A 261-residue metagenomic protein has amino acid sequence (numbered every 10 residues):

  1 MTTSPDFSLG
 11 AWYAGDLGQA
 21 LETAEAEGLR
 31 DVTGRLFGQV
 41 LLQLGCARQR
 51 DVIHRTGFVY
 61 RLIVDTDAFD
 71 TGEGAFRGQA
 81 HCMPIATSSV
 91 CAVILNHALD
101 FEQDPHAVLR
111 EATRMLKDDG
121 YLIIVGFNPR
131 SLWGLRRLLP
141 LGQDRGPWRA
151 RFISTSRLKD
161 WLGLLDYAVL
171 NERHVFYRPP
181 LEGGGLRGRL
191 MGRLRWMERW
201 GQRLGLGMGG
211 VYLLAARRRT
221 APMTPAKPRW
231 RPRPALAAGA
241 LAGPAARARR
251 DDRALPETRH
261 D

Functional and structural regions predicted by a protein language model:
M1-G34: Class I SAM-dependent methyltransferase Rossmann-like catalytic core, especially the SAM/SAH-binding loop
V32-M83: Class I SAM-dependent methyltransferase SAM/SAH-binding core
H81-V93: A short acidic, Gly/Pro-enriched loop at the edge of an enzyme's catalytic core that lines a small-molecule cofactor
H106-Y121: A short glycine-rich, Lys/Arg-flanked "PGG" loop and its adjoining helix->strand segment in the class I
Y121-R149: Conserved class I S-adenosyl-L-methionine
R149-E172: Short alpha-helix
V169-W196, G207-M208: Conserved catalytic loop of SAM-dependent methyltransferase domains
W196-D261: C-terminal lobe and adjacent flexible extensions of AdoMet/dcAdoMet transferase-like proteins
